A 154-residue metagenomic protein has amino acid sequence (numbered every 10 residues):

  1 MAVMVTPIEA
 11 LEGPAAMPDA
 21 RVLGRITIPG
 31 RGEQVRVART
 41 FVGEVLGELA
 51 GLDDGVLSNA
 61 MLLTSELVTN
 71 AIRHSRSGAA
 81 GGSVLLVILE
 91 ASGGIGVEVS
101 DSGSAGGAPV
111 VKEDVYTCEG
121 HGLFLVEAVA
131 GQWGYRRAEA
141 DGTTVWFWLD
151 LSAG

Functional and structural regions predicted by a protein language model:
M1-R25, P29, I72-G154: Conserved beta-strand-loop-beta-strand hairpin that lines the nucleotide-binding pocket of ATP/GTP-utilizing enzymes
P29-G32, D54: Charge-dense, low-complexity intrinsically disordered segments
E44-S65: Conserved short strand/loop->alpha-helix "switch" segment adjacent to the catalytic nucleotide/phosphoryl-transfer site
N59-S77: Histidine-centered phosphotransfer motif of kinases
